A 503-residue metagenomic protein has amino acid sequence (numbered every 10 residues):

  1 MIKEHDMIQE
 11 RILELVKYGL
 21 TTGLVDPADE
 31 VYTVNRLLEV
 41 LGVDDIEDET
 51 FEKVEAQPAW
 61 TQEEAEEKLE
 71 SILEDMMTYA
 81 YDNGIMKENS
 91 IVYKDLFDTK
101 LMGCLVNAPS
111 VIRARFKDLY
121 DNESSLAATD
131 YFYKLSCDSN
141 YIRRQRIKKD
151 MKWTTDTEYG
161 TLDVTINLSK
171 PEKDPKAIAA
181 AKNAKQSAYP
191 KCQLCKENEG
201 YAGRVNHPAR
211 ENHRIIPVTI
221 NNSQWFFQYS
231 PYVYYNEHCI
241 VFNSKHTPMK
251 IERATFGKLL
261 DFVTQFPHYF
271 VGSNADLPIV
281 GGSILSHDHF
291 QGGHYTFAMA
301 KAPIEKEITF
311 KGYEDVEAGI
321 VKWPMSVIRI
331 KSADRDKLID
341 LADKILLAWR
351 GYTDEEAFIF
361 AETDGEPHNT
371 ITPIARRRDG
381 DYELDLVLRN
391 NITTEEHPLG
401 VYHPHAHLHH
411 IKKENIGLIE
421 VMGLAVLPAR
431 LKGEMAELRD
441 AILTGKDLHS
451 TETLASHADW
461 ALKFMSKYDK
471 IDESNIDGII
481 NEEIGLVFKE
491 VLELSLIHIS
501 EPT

Functional and structural regions predicted by a protein language model:
M1-F97: Noncatalytic N-terminal accessory/assembly modules of large enzymes
D95-Q228: Low-complexity, highly charged intrinsically disordered N-terminal segments that act as targeting/localization
N212-R214, S244-V271: Helical scaffold of the NTase/Pol beta-like nucleotidyltransferase catalytic core
W225-S230, T255, L259-V263, T309-V316: Structured alpha-helical segments in the cores of large, soluble enzyme domains
S230-K245, I320-P324: Residues forming anionic-ligand binding surfaces in small-molecule and nucleic-acid pockets of primarily soluble enzymes
F270-V271, L277-S283, H294-L496: Conserved His + Asp/Glu catalytic blocks
I497-T503: Residue-level detector of conserved catalytic or cofactor/ligand-binding positions in enzyme active sites
